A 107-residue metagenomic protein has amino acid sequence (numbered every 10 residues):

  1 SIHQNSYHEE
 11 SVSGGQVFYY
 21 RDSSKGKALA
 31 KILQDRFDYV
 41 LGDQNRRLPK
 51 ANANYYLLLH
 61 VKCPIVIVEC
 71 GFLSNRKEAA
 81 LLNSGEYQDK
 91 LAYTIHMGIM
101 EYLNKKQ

Functional and structural regions predicted by a protein language model:
S1-Q107: Active-site-proximal helix/loop segments of hydrolytic enzymes
